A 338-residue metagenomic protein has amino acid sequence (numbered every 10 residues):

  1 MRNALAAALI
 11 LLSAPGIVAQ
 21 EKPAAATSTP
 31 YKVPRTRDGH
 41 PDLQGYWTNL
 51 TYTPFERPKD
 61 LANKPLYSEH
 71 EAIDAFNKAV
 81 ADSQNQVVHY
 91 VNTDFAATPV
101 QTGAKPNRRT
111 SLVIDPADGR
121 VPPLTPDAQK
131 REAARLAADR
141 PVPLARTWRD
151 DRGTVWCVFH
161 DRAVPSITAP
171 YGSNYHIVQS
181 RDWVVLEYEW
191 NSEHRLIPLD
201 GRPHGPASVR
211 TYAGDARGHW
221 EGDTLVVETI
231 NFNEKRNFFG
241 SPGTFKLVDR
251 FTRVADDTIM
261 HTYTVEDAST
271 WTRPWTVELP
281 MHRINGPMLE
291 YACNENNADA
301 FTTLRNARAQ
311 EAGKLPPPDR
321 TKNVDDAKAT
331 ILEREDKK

Functional and structural regions predicted by a protein language model:
R2-L5, L9, I17-K338: PEST-like low-complexity, intrinsically disordered acidic/proline/serine-rich tracts that flank trafficking/processing
